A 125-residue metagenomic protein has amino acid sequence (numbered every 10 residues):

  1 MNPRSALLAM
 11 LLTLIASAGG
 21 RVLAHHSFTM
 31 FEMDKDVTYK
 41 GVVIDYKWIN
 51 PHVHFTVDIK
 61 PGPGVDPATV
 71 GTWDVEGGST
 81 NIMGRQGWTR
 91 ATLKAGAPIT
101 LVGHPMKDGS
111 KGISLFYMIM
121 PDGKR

Functional and structural regions predicted by a protein language model:
M1-A9: Bacterial N-terminal signal peptides that target proteins for export
A9-R21: Bacterial N-terminal signal peptides
V22-V37: Short boundary/loop segments of OB/S1/cold-shock single-stranded nucleic-acid-binding domains
G41-V43, P98: Conserved hydrophobic positions within beta-strands
I49-G62: Short aromatic-glycine-enriched beta-strand elements
E76-R85: Short, structured beta-strand/loop micro-motifs enriched in basic residues and often containing a Trp
R85-L101: Short nucleic-acid-contacting surface segments enriched for D/E, G, S/T with interspersed K/R
M106-R125: OB-fold/S1-family single-stranded nucleic acid-binding modules
